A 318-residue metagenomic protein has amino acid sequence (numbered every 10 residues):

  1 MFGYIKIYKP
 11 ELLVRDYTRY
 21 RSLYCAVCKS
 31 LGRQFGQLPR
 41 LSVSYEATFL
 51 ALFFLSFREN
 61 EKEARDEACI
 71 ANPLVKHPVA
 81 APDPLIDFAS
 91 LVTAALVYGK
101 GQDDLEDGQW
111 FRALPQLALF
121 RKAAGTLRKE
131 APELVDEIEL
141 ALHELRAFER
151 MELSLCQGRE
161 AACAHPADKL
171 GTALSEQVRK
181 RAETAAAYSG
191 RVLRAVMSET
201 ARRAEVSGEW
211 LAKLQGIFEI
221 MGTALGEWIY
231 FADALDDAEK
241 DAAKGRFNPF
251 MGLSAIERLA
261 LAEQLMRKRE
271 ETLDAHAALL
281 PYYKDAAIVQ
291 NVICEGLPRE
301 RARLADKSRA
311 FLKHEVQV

Functional and structural regions predicted by a protein language model:
M1-S189, M197-I220, F231-R267, A278-D285 (+2 more regions): Acidic catalytic motifs of isoprenoid enzymes
M221-G226: Membrane-embedded alpha-helical segments that form the functional core of polytopic membrane enzymes, especially those
E227, A275: Surface-exposed charge patches
L273, I288-V289: C-terminal transmembrane module of eukaryotic multi-pass membrane proteins
Q290-E295: A glycine-rich phosphate-binding loop feature that marks nucleotide/adenosyl-phosphate handling sites
